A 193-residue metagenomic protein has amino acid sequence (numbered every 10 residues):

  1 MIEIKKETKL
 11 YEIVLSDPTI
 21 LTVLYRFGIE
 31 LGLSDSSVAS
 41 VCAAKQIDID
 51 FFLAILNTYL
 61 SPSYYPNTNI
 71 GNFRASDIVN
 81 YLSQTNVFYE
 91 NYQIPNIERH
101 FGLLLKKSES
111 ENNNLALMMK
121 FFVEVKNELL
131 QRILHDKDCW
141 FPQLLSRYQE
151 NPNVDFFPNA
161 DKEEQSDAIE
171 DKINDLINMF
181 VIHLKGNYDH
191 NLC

Functional and structural regions predicted by a protein language model:
M1-C193: Small-residue-biased structural context
